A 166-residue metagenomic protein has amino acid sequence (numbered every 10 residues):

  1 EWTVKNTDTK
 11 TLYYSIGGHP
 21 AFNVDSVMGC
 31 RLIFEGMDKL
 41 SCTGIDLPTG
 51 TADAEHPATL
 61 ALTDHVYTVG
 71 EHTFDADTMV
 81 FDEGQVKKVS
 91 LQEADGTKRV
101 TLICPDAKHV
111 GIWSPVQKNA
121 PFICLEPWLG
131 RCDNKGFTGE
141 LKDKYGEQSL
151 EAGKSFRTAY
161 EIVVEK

Functional and structural regions predicted by a protein language model:
E1, I16, K87-V89, I123 (+1 more regions): Hydrophobic residues positioned within well-ordered beta-strands of beta-sheet architectures
W2, Q148-E165: Short Pro-Gly-centered flexible turn/kink motifs
W2-D8, S114: Asparagine-centered strand-capping/turn motif at beta-strand->loop junctions
T7-K10, K166: Short, acidic/polar linear motifs in exposed loop/turn regions
T11-Y13, A21-P105: Active-site/ligand-binding surface loops and adjacent short beta/alpha elements that line catalytic pockets across
H19, L125, G153: A residue-level signal for conserved active-site and pocket-lining positions in enzyme catalytic cores
E93-C132: Glycine-rich active-site loops that engage anionic ligands at enzyme catalytic sites
K135-D143: Short, structured beta-strand/loop micro-motifs enriched in basic residues and often containing a Trp
